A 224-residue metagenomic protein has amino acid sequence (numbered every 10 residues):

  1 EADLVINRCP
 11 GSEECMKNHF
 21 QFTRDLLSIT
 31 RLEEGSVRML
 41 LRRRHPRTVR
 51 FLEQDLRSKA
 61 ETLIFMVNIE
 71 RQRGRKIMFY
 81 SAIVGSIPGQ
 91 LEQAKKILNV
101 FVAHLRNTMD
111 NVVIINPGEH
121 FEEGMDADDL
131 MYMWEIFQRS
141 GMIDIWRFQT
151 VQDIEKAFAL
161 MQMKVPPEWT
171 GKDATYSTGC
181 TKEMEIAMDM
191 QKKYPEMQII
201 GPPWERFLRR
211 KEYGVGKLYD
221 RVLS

Functional and structural regions predicted by a protein language model:
E1-D3, R8-S224: Conserved catalytic or regulatory cores that recognize and/or transform ribose-phosphate-containing ligands
